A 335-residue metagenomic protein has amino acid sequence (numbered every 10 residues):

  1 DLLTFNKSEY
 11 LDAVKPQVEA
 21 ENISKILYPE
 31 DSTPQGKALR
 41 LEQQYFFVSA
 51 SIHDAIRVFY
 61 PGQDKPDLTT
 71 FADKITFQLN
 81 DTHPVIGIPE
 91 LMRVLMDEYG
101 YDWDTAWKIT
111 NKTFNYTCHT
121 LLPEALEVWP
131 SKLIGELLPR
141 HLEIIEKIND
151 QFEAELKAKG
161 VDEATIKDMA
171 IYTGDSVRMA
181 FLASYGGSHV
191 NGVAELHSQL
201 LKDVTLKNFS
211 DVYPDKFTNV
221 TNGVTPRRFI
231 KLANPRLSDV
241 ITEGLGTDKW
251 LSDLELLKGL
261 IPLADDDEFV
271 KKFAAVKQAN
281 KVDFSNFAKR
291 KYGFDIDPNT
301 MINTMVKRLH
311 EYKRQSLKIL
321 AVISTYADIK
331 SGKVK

Functional and structural regions predicted by a protein language model:
D1-K335: A conserved ligand/cofactor-binding region detector
